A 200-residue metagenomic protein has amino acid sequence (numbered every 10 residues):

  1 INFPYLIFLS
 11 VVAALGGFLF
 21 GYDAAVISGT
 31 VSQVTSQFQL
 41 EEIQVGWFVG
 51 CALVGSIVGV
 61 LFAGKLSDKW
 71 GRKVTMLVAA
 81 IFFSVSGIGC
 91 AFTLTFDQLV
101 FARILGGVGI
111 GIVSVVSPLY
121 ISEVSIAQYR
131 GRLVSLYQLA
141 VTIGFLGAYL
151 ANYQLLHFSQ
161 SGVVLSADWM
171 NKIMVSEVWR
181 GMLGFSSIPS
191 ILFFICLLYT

Functional and structural regions predicted by a protein language model:
I1-L198: Transmembrane-helix signature of 12-pass secondary carriers
